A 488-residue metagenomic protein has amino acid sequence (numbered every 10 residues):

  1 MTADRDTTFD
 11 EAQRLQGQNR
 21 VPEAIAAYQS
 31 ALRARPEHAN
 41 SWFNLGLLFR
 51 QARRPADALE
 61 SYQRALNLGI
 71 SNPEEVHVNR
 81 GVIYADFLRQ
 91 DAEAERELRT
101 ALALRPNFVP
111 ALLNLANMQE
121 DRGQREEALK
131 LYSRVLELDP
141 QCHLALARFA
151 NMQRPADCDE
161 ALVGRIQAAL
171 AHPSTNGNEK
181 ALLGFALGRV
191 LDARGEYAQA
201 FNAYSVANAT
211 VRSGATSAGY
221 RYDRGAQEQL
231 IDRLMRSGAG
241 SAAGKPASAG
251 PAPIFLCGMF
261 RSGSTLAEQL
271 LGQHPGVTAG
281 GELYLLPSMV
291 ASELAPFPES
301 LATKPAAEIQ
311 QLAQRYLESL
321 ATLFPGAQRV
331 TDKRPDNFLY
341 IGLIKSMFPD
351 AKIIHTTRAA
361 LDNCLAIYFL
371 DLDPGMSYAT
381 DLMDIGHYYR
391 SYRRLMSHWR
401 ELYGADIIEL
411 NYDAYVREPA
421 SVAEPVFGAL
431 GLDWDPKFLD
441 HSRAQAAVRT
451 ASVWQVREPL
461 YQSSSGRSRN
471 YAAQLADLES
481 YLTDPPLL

Functional and structural regions predicted by a protein language model:
D4, H38, N72-P73, F108 (+1 more regions): Residue-level recognition of tetratricopeptide repeat
T7, S41, E75-V76, A111 (+2 more regions): TPR alpha-solenoid repeat register
Q16, F43, R50, V78 (+5 more regions): Position-specific recognition of the canonical hydrophobic site in helix A of tetratricopeptide repeat
A34, L68-I70, L104, L138 (+3 more regions): Structural marker of alpha-solenoid helical repeat scaffolds
R122, R134, V277-G280, L285-P305 (+3 more regions): PAPS-dependent sulfotransferase catalytic domain
